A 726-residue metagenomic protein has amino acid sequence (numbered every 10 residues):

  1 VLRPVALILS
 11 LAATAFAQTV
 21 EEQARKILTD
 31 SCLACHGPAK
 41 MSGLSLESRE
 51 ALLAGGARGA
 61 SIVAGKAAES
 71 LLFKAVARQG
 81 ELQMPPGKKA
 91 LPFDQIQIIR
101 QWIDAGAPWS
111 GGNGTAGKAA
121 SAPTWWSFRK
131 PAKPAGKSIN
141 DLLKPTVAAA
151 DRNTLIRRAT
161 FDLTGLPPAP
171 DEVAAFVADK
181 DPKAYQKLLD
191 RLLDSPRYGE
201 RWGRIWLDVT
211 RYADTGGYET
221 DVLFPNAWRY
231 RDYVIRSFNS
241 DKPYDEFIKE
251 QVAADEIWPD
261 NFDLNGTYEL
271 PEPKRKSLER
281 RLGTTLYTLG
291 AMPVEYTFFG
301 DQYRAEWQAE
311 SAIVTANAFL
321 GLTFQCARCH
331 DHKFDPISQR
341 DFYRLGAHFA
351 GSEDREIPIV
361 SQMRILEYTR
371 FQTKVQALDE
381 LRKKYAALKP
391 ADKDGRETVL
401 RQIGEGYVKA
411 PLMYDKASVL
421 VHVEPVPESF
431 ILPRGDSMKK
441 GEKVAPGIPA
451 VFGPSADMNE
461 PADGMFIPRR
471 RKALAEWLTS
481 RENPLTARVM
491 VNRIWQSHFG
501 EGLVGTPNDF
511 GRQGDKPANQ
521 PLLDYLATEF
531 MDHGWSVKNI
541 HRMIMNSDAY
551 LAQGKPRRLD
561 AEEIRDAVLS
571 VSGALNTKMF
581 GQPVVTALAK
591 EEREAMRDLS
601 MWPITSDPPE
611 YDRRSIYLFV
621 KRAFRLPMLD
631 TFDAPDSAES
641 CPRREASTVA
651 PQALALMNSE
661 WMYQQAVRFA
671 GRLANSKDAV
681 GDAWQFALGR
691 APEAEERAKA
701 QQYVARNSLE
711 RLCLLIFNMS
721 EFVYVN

Functional and structural regions predicted by a protein language model:
R3-T14: Bacterial N-terminal signal peptides
A13-K26, Y303-A316, A387-D394: Electrostatic cytochrome c docking/interface patches
A17-D104, P108-D141, R158, T164 (+7 more regions): Solvent-exposed helix-loop boundary motif
L28, T315, F319-Q325: Short metal-coordination and nucleic-acid-contact micro-motifs, chiefly zinc-binding Cys/His arrays
K137-R157, D162, L166-R197, Y212-L270 (+9 more regions): Primarily short, surface-exposed interaction patches in extracytoplasmic proteins
H348-V375, L656-M657: Short, exposed interaction patches on small structured surface elements
